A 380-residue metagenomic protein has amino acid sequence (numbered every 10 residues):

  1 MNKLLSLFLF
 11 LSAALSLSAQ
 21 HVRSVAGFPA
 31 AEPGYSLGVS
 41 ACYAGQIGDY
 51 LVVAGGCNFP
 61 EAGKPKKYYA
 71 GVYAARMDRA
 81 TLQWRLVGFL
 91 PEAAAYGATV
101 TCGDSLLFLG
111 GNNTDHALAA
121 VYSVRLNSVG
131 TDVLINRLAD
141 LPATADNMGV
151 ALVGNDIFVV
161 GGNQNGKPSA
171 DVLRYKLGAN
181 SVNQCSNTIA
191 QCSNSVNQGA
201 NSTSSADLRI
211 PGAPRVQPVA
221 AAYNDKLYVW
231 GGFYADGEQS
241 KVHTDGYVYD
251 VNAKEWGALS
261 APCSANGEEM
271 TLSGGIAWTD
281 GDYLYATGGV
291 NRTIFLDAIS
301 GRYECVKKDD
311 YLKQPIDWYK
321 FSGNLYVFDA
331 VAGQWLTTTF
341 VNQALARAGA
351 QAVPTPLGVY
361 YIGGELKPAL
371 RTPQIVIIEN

Functional and structural regions predicted by a protein language model:
M1-H21: Bacterial Sec-dependent N-terminal signal peptides
Q20-N380: Kelch-like beta-propeller repeat domains
